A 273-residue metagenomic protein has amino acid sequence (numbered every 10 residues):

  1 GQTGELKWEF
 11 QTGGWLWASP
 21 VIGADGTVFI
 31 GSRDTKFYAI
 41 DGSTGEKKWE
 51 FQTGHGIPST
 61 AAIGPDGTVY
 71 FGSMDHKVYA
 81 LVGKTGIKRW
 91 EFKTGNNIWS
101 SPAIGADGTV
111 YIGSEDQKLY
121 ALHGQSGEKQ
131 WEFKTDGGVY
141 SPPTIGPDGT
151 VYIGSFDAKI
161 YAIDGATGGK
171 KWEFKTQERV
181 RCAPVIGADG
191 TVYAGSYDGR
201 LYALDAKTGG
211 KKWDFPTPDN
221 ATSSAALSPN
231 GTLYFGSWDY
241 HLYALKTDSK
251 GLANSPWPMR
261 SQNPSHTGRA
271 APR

Functional and structural regions predicted by a protein language model:
G1-R273: Extracytoplasmic/lumenal domain signature
